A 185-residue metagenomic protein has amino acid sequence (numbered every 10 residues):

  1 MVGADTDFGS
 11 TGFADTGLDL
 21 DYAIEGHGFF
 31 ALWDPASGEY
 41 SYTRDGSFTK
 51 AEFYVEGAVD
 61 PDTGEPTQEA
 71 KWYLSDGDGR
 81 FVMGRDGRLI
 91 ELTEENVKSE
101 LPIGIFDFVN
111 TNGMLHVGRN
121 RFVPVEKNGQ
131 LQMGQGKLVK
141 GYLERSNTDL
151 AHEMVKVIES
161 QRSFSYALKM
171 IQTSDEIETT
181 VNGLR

Functional and structural regions predicted by a protein language model:
M1-A70, S75-R185: Amphipathic alpha-helical polymerization modules
